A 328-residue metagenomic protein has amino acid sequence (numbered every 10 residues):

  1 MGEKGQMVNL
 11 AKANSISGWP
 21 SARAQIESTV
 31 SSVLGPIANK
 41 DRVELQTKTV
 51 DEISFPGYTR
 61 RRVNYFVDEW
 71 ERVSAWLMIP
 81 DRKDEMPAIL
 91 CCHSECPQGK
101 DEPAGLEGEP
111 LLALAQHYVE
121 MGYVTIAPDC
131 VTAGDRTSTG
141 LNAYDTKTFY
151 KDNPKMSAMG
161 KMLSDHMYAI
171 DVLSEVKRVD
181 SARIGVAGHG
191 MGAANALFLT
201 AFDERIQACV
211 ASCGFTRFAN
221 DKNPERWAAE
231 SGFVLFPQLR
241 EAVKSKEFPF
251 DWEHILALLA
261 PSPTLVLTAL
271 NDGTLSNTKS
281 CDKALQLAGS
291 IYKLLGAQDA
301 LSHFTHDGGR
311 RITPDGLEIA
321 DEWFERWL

Functional and structural regions predicted by a protein language model:
M1-N39: N-terminal pre-domain segments of enzymes
A38-D84: N-terminal cap/lid segment of alpha/beta-hydrolase-fold proteins
V67-E69, C91-P97, A269: Glycine-rich His-Gly loop
D84-E85, C91-E175, K222-N223: Cap/lid segment of the alpha/beta-hydrolase catalytic domain
N153, A208-L256, N277-A284, K293-A297: Mobile cap/lid helix-loop segments that gate and shape the active-site cleft of serine hydrolases
Y168-A229, V234-P237, K244: Primarily recognizes the serine-hydrolase "nucleophile elbow" in alpha/beta-hydrolase and SGNH/GDSL folds
A260-T278, D307: Conserved strand-to-loop "acid loop" that flanks and positions the catalytic carboxylate
L285-L328: C-terminal catalytic histidine-bearing segment of alpha/beta-hydrolase fold enzymes
